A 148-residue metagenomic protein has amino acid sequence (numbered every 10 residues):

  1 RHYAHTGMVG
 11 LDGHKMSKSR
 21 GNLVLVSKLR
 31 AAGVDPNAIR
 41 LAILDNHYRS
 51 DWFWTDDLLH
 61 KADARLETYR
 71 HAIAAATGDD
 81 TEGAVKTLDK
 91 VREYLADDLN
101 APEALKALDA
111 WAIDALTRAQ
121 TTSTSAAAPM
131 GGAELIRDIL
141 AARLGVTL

Functional and structural regions predicted by a protein language model:
R1-T77: Alpha-helical recognition segments enriched in aromatics with Gly/Pro capping that present substrate-recognition
V9-D12, L23, V85, A133-E134 (+1 more regions): Compositionally biased, intrinsically disordered low-complexity regions
N37-A38, G83-K86, K90, G131 (+2 more regions): Exposed alpha-helical structural elements
S50-T121: Helix-loop elements that line ligand-binding/catalytic pockets
E93, K106-L148: Basic, alpha-helical terminal appendages of large translation-related enzymes
